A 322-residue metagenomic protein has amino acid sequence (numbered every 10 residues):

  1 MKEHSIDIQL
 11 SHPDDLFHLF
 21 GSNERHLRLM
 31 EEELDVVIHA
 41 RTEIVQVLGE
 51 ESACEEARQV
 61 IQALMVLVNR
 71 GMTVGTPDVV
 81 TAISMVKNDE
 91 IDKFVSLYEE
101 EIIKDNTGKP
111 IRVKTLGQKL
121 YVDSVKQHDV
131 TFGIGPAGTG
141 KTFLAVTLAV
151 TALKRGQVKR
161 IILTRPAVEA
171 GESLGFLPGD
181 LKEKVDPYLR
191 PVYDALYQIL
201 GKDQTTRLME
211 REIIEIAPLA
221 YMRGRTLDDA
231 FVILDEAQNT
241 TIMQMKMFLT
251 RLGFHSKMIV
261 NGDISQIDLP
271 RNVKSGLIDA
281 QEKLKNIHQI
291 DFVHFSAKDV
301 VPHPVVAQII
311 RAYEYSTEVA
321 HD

Functional and structural regions predicted by a protein language model:
M1-H18: Short glycine-/aliphatic-rich beta-strand segments at the starts of folded cytosolic domains
K2, I8, M72, E90-Y98 (+2 more regions): Intrinsically disordered, low-complexity mixed-charge segments
D15-E32: Short amphipathic alpha-helix segments
L19, A57-V60, M245: Hydrophobic side chains in well-ordered alpha-helices
R28-L29, L34-V37, E43: Compact, well-ordered interaction domains used in eukaryotic information-processing assemblies
H39-Y98: Interdomain "pre-motor" coupling segment immediately N-terminal to P-loop NTPase/helicase cores
I44, N106-L234, Q238-D322: Conserved helicase motor core of SF1/SF2 NTP-dependent helicases
N88-K109, V113-L116: Conserved loop-to-helix interface motifs that mediate assembly, gating, or partner/ligand docking in ancient ring
